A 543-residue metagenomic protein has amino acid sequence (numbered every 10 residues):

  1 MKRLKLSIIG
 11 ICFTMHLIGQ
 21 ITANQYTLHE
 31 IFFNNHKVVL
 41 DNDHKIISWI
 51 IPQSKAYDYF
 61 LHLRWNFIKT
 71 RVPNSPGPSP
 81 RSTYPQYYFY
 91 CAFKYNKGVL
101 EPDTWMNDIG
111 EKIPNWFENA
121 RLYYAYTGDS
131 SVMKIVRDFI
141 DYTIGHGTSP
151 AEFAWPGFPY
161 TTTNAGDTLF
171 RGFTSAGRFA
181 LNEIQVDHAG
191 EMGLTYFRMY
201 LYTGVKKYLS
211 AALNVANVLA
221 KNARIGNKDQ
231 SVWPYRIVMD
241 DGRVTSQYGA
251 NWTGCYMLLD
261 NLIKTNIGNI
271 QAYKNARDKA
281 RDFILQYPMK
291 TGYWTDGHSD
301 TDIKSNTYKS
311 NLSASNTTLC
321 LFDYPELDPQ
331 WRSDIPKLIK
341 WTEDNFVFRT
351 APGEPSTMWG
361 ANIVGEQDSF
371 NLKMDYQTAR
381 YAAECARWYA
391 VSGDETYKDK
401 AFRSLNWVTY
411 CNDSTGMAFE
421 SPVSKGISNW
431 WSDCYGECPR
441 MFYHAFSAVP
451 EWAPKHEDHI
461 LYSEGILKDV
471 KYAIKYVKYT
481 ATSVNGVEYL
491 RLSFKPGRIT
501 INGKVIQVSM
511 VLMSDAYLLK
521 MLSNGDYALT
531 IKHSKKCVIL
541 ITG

Functional and structural regions predicted by a protein language model:
M1-A23: Bacterial Sec-dependent N-terminal signal peptides
I21-E111, S130-F179, L213-N214, V218-V232 (+5 more regions): Low-complexity, Ser/Thr/Pro/Gly-enriched N-terminal "stalk/linker" regions
I21-P78, D138, Y202, K206 (+7 more regions): Terminal, non-catalytic domain-edge segments
P80-N107, A154-E183, D229-G254, G292-L319 (+2 more regions): Carbohydrate-binding/catalytic loop surfaces
W105, E111-Y126, F139, E191-R198: Non-membrane alpha-helical segments in proteins
G190, F197-Y200, V205-M289: Solenoidal tandem-repeat scaffolds enriched in leucines and small polar residues
C434-G543: Non-catalytic C-terminal accessory modules of carbohydrate-active enzymes
